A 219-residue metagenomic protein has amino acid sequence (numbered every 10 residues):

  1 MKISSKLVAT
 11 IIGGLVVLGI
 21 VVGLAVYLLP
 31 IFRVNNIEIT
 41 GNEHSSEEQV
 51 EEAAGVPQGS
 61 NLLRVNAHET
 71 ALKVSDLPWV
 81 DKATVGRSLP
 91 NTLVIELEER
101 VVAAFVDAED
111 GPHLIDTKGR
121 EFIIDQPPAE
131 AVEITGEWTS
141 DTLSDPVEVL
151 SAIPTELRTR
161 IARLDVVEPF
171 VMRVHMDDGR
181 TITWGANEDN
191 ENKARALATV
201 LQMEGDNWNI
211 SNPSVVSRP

Functional and structural regions predicted by a protein language model:
M1-I31, P78, R163, V167-P219: N-terminal positively charged amphipathic segments used for targeting/anchoring
I3-S45, E52, N61-G111: Periplasmic polypeptide-binding modules associated with outer-membrane biogenesis and secretion
R33-N35, S46, N66, T70 (+10 more regions): Envelope-exposed proteins and targeting segments
G41-E43, L97-V101, G136, M176-D178 (+2 more regions): Flexible glycine-/small-residue-rich
E47, E51, A67, A71 (+3 more regions): Extracytoplasmic/secreted envelope proteins and their assembly/folding machinery, especially bacterial periplasmic
V56-S60, V132-T139, T181-N187: Second-shell loop/turn segments in exported
N61-L63, A104-V106, L143-S144, T183-A186 (+1 more regions): Solvent-exposed, non-transmembrane alpha-helical starts
I95-E168: Extracytoplasmic segments of membrane-associated envelope/inner-membrane machinery
